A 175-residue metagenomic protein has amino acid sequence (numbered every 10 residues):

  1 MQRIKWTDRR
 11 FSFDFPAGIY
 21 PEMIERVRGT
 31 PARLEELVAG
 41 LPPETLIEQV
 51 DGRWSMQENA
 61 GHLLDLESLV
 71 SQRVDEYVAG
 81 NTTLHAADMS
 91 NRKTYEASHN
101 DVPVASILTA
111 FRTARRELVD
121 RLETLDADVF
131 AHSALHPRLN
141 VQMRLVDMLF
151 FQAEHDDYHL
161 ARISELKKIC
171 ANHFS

Functional and structural regions predicted by a protein language model:
M1-D14, T45-S90, S133-S175: Short, contiguous alpha-helical
R9-E25: Short, charged, low-complexity loops and linkers
Y20, V27-T30, G52, M56 (+4 more regions): Hydrophobic alpha-helical segments and helix-packing faces
E25-P31, E35-E36, K93-H132, F150-Q152: Acidic/histidine-rich alpha-helical segments that form the ligand environment of transition-metal centers
G29-W54: A glycine-rich, hydrophobic loop/mini-helix early in the fold
L37, L41, N81, L125-D128 (+1 more regions): A short secondary-structure junction motif
L41, W54, H99-V102, L125 (+1 more regions): Short coil/turn linker and secondary-structure boundary residues
